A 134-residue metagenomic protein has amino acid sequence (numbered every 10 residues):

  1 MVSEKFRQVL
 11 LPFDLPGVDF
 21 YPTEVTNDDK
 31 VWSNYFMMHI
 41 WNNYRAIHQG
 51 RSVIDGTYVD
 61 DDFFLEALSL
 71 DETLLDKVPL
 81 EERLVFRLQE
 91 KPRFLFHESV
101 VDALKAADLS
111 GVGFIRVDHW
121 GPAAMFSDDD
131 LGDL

Functional and structural regions predicted by a protein language model:
M1-L134: Phosphate/anion-contacting hairpin/loop surfaces
